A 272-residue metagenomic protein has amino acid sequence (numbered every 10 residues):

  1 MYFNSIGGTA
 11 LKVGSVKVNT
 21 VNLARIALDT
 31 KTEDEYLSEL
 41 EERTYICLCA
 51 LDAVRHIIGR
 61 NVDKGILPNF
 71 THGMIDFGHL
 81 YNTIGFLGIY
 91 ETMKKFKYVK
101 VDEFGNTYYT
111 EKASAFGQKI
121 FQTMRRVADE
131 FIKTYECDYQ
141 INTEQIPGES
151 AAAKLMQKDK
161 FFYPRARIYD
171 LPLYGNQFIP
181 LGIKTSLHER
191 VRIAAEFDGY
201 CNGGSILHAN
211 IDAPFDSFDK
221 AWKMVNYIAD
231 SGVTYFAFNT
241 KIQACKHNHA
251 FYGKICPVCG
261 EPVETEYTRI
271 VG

Functional and structural regions predicted by a protein language model:
M1-G78, V99, G105-T110, S114 (+1 more regions): Conserved catalytic cores of very large enzyme subunits
T71-T92: Core structural elements
E91-V99: Well-ordered alpha-helical scaffold segments within catalytic/enzyme domains
